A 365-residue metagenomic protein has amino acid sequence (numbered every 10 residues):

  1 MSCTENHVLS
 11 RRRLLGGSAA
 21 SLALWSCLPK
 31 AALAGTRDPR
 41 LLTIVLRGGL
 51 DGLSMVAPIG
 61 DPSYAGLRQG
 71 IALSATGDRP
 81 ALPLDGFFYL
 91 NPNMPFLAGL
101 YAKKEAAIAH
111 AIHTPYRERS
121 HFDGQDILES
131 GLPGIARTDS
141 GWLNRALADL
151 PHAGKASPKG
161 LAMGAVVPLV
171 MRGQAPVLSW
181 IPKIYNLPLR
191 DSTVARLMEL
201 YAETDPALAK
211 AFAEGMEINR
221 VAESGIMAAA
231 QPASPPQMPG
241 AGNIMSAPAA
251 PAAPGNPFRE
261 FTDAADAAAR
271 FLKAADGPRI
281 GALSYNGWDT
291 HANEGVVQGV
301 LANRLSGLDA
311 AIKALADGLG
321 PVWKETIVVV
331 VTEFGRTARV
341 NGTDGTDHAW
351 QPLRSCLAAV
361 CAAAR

Functional and structural regions predicted by a protein language model:
S2-L41, V45-D309, A314-G318, C356-L357 (+1 more regions): Feature for exported/extracytoplasmic and membrane-associated proteins, marking the mature portion
P278-I280, E325, V331, A349-P352: Active-site lining segments that contact anionic ligands and/or coordinate catalytic metals
I312, A316-T343: Metal-dependent active-site segment of extracytoplasmic phospho-/sulfohydrolases and closely related
F334-A364: Histidine-centered active-site microenvironments of extracellular/periplasmic hydrolases and transferases
